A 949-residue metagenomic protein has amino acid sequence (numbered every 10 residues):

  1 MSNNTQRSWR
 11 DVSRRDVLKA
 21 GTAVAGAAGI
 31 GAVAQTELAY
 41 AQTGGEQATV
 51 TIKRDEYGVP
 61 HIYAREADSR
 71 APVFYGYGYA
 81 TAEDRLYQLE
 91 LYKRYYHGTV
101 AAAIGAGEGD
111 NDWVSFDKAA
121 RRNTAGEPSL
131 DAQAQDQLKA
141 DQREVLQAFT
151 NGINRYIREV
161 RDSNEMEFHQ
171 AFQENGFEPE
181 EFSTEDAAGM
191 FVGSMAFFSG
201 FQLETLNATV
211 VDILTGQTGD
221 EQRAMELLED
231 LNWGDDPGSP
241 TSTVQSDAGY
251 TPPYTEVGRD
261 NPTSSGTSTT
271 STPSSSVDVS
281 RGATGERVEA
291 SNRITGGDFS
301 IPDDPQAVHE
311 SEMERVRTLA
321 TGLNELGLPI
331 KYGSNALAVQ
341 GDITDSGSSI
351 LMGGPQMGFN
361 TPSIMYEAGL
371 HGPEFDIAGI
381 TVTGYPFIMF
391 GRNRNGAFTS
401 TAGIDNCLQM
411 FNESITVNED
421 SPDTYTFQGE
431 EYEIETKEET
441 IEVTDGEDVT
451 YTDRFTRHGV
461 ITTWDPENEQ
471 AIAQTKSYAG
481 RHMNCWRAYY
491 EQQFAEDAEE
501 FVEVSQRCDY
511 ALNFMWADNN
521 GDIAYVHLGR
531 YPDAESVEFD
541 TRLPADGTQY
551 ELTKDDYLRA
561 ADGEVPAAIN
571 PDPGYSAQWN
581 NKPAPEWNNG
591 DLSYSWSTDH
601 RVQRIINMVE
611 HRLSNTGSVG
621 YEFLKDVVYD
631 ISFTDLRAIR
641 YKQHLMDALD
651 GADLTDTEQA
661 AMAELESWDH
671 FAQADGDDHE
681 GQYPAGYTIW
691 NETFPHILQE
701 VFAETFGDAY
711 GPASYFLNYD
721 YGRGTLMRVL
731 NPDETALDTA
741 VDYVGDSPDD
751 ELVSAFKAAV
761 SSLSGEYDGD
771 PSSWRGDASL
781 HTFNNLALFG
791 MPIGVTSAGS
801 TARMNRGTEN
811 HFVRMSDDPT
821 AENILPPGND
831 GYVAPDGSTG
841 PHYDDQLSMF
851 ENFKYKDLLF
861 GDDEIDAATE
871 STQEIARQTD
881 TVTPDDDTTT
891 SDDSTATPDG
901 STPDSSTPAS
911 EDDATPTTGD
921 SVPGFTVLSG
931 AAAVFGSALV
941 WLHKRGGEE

Functional and structural regions predicted by a protein language model:
M1-V12, L38-Y40: N-terminal secretory signal peptides
R10, K19, T43-S349, P355: Substrate-recognition/specificity elements adjacent to catalytic centers across diverse enzyme folds
S13-T22, G924: N-terminal export leaders
A32-R54, T907-T918: C-terminal segment of N-terminal export signals and the immediately downstream linker at the start of the mature
S280, P305-E312, D591-L654, E751-T890: Terminal end segments
P386, Y510-N615: Hydrophobic alpha-helical segments
D405-G547: Glycine- and hydrophobic-rich flexible loops that cap the catalytic core of alpha/beta enzyme folds
S937-E949: C-terminal membrane-anchoring or membrane-association module
